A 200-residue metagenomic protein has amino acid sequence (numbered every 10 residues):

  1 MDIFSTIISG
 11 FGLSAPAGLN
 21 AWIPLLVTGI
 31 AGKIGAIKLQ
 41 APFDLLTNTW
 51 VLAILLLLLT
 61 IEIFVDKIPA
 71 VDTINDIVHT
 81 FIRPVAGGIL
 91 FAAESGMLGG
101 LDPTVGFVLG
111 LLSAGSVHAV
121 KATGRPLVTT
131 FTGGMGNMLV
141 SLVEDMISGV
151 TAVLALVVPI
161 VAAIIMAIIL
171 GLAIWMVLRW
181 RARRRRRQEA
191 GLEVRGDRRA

Functional and structural regions predicted by a protein language model:
M1-S5, A31-T49, F91-G106, A155-A163: Helix-coil boundary and interhelical linker segments in multi-pass alpha-helical membrane proteins
I8, S14-A31: The first (N-terminal) embedded transmembrane alpha-helix
N48, T73-V85, F107, T132 (+1 more regions): Cytoplasmic-side transmembrane-helix entry/capping segments in multi-pass membrane proteins
L55-V65, G110-K121, L172-W175: Alpha-helical transmembrane segments of multi-pass membrane proteins
T60-T73, A122-T129: C-terminal ends of transmembrane helices
T80-A92, G136-V150, G196-R198: Small-residue-rich segments of transmembrane alpha-helices in multi-pass membrane proteins, especially helix faces
V85-E94, P103-G124, M146: Mid-bilayer segments of alpha-helical transmembrane spans in multi-pass integral membrane proteins that mediate
V177-E189: Membrane-interface capping segments at transmembrane-helix boundaries
